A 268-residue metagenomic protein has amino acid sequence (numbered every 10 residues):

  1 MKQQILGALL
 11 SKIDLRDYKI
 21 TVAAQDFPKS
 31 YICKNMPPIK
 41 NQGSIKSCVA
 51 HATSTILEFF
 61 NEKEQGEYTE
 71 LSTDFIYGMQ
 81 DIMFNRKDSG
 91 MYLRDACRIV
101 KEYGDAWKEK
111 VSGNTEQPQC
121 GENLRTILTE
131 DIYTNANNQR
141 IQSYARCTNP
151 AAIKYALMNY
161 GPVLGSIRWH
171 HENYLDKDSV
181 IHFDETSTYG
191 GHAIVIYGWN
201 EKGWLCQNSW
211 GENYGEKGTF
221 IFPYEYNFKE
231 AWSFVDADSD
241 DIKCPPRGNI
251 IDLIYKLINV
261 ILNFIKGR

Functional and structural regions predicted by a protein language model:
M1-L71, K87-K108, Y224: Structured alpha-helical subdomains that flank or immediately precede key functional sites
M1-P37, T186, E212-K217, P223-R268: Extracellular cell-wall/glycan-interacting regions and their flexible linkers
S44, A50-E58, I82-Q207, E212-G248 (+1 more regions): Predominantly the structural core of cysteine protease catalytic domains
E70-F84: Acidic helix-start/capping segments at beta-turn-to-alpha-helix junctions
